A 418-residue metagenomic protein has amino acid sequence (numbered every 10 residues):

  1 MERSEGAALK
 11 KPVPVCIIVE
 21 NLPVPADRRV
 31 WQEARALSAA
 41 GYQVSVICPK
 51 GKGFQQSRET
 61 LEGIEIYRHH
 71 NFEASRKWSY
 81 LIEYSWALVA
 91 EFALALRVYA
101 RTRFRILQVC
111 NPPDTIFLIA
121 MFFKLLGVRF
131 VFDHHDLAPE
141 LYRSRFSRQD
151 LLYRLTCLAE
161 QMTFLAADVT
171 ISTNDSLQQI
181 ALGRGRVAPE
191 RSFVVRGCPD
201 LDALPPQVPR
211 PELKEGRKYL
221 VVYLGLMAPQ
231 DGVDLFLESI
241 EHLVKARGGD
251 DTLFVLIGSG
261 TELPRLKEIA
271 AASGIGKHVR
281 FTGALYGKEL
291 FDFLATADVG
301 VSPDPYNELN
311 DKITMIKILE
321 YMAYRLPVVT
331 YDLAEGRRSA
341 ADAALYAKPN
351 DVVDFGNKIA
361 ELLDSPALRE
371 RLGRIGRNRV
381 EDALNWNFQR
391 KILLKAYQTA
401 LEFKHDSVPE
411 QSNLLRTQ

Functional and structural regions predicted by a protein language model:
C16, I171, K214-I240, V255: Conserved donor-binding/catalytic core segment of Leloir-type glycosyltransferases
R28, V128-R129, P139-M162, L201 (+1 more regions): Nucleotide-sugar donor phosphate/pyrophosphate-binding loop at the beta->alpha transition of glycosyltransferases
G53-F54, A87-E91, F104-E140, L177: An aromatic- and histidine-rich active-site surface loop
A93-L96, T115-L126, F132, L151-T170: Membrane-proximal helix-turn-helix segments that form the acceptor-binding/catalytic region of lipid-linked
S176, G197-C198: Carbohydrate-associated surface elements
D231, K288-F293, G300-A323, T330-S339: Nucleotide-sugar-dependent
I257, P264-F291: Nucleotide-activated donor-binding/catalytic signature segment of Leloir-type glycosyltransferases, i.e., the conserved
A344-V353, E361-A367: Conserved acidic donor-binding segment of nucleotide-sugar-dependent glycosyltransferases
